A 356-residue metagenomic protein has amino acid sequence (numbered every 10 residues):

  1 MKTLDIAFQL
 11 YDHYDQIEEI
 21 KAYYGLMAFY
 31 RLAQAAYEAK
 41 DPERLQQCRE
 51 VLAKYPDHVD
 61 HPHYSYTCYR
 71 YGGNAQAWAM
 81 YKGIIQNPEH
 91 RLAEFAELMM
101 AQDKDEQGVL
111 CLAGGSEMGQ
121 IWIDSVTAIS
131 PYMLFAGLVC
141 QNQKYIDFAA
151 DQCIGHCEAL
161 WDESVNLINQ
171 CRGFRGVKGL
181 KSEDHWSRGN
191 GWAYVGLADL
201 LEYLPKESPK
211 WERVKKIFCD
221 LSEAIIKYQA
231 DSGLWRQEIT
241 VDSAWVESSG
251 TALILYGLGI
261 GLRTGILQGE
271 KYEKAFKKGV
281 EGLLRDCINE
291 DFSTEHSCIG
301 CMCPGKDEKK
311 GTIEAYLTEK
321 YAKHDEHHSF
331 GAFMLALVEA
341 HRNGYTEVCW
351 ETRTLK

Functional and structural regions predicted by a protein language model:
K2-E43, E50-A77, Y81-R91, V246 (+1 more regions): CBM-like carbohydrate-recognition segments
Y14-E18, D57-H61, L112-M118, G176-S182 (+3 more regions): A short, mixed-charge helix-start or loop-turn motif at secondary-structure junctions
K21-A28, C68-G72, Q120-I123, T127-S130 (+3 more regions): Start-of-helix signal in alpha-solenoid helical-repeat scaffolds, especially tetratricopeptide repeats
E43-E50, Y55-R175, L180-E183, E290 (+1 more regions): Extended ligand-binding groove/face enriched in aromatic
I123-D124, A136-Q237, A244-L255, L267-E314 (+1 more regions): Extended ligand-binding clefts on enzyme/binding-domain cores
Y132, G196, L221, S329-A332 (+1 more regions): Hydrophobic alpha-helical segments typical of transmembrane helices and their membrane-interface/capping positions
